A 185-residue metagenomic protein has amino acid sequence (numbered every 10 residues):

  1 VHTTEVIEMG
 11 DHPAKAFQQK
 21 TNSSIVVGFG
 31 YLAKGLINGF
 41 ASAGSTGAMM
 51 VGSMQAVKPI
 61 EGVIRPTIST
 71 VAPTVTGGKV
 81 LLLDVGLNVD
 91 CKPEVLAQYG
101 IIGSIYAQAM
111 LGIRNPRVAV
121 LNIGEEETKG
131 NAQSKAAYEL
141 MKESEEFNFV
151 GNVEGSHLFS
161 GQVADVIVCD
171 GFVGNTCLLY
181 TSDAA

Functional and structural regions predicted by a protein language model:
V1-I37: Phosphate/nucleotide-donor binding subsite
S42-I64, Q133, L179: Short Gly/Thr/Asp-enriched flexible loops that form oxyanion-binding sites at enzyme active sites
G52-D84, S144-V153: Short, acidic/small-residue loops that bind anionic groups at enzyme active sites
P73-I105: Short, glycine-/small-residue-rich phosphate/pyrophosphate-handling segment
P93-G155: Glycine-rich phosphate/diphosphate-binding loop of Rossmann-like nucleotide-binding domains
Y138-L178: Oxyanion-binding "anion nests"
Y180-A185: Conserved small/polar residues in nucleotide/adenosyl-binding loops
